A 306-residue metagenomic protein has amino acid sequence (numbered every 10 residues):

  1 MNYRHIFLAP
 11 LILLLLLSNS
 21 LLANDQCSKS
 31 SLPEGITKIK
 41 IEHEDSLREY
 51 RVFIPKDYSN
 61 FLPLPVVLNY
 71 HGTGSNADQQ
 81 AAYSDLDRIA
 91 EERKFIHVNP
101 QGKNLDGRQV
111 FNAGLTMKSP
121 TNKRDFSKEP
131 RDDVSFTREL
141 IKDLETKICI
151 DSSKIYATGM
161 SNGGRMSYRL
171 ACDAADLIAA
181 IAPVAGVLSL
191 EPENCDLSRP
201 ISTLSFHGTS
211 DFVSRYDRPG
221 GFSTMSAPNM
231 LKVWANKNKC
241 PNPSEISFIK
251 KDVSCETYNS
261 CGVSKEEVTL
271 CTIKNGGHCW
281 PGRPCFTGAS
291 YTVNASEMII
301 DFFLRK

Functional and structural regions predicted by a protein language model:
A9-S18: Bacterial N-terminal signal peptides
L21-V66, D78-S84, I89-E92, E129-V134 (+7 more regions): A domain-start/cap signature at the N-terminus of enzymes
H71-S75, G276: Active-site glycine-rich loops that stabilize anionic/oxyanionic intermediates across multiple enzyme folds
G102-R131: Cap/lid segment of the alpha/beta-hydrolase catalytic domain
R124-K147: Alpha/beta-hydrolase active-site loop
S205-H207: Short beta-strand/loop motif that positions the catalytic acidic residue of the alpha/beta-hydrolase fold
T209-E267, G276, G282-N294: Active-site-adjacent alpha-helix of alpha/beta-hydrolase-fold enzymes
